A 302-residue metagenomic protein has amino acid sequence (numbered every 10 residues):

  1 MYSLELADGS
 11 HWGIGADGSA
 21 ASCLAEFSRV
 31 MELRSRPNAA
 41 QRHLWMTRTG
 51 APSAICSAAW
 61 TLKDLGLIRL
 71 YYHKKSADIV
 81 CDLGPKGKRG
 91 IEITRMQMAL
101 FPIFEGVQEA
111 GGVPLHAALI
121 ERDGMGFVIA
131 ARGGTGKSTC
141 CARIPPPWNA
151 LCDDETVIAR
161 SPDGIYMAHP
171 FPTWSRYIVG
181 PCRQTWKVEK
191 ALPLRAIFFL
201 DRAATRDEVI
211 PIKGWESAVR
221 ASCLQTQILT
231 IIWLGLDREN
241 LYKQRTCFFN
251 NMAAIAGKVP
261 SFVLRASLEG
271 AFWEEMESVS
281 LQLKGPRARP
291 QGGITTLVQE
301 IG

Functional and structural regions predicted by a protein language model:
M1-C23, A40-H43, H116-R132, R143-G302: Glycine-rich, often acidic-flanked micro-motifs that create phosphate/phosphodiester-binding or positioning elements
V30-A40, G66-L67: Domain-level detector for secreted/extracellular nuclease and nuclease-toxin modules, and for the ENPP-like C-terminal
A39-C56, W60, I197: Short, well-ordered secondary-structure micro-motifs within conserved domains or adaptor modules
R42-M46, G66-Y72, I158: Broad, structure-driven detector of short, well-ordered beta-strand segments within folded domains
I55-I103, S280, R287-R289: Charged, amphipathic alpha-helical linker segments immediately N-terminal to NTP-binding catalytic cores
G84-A130: P-loop NTPase catalytic core of nucleic-acid-dependent motor ATPases
K137: Conserved lysine of the Walker
C140: Hydrophobic positions on the alpha1 helix immediately C-terminal to the Walker A/P-loop
